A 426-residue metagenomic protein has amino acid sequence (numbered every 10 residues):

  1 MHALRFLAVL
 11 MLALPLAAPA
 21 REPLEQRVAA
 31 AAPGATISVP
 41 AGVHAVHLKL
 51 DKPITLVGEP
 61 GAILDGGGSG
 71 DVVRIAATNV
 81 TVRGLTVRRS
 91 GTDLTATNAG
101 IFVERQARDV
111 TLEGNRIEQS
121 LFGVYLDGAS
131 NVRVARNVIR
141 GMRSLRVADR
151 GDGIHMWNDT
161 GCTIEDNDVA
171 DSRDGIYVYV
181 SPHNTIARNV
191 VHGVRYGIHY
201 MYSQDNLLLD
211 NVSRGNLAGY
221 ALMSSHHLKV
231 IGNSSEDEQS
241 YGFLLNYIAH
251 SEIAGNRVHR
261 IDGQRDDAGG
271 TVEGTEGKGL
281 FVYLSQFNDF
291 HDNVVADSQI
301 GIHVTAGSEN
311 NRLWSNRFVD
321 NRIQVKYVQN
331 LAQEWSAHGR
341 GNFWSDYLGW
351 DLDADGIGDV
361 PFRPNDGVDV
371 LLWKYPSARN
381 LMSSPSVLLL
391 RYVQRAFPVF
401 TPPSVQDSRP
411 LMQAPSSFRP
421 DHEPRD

Functional and structural regions predicted by a protein language model:
M1-L7: Bacterial N-terminal signal peptides that target proteins for export
L7-P15: Bacterial N-terminal signal peptides
A18-V46: Acidic Gly/Asp/Thr-rich repetitive segments characteristic of extracellular carbohydrate-active and adhesion proteins
G34-T36, A41, H47, P53 (+19 more regions): Detector for repetitive beta-architecture
H44-V57, L64-D109, F122-A129, M156: Extracellular beta-strand-rich solenoid/capping regions of secreted or surface-exposed proteins that bind or remodel
G66-R74, L94-E104, Q119-L126, R146-N158 (+7 more regions): Extracellular beta-strand/beta-solenoid scaffold signature
R136, R257-F281, N288-D426: Functionally critical loop-and-helix segments that line ligand-binding/catalytic clefts of soluble enzyme domains
